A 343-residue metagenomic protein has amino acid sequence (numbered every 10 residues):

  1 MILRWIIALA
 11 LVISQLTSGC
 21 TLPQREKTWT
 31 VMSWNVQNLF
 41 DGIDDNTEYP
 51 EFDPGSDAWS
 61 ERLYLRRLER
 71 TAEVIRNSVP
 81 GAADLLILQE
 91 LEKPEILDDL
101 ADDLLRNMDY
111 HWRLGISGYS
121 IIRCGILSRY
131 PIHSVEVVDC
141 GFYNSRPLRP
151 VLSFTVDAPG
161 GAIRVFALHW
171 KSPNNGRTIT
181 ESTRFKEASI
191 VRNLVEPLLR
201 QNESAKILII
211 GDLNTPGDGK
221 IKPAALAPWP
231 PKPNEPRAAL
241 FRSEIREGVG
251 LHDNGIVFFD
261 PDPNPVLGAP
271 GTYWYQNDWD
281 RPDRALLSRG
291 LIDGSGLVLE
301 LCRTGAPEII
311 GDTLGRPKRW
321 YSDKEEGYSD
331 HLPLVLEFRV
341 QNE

Functional and structural regions predicted by a protein language model:
I6-Q15: Bacterial N-terminal signal peptides
T17-D103, N107, G118-Y119, Y321-S322 (+2 more regions): N-terminal, active-site-proximal structural segment of metallo-dependent hydrolase catalytic domains
T21-L22, P197-L208, T215-E343: Metal-dependent phosphoester-hydrolase catalytic domains
V31-V36, T71-L97, V165, V191-A224 (+3 more regions): Active-site beta-strand/loop signature of hydrolases that rely on acidic residues for catalysis
V36, L85, L91-K171: Structured beta-strand-rich core segments of catalytic domains in phosphoester-bond hydrolases
D41-G42, E95-D98, I122-R123, V135 (+3 more regions): Extracytoplasmic/secreted cell-surface and envelope-processing proteins
D45-T47, A158-F166, W170-S189, D218-G219: Metal-dependent phosphoester/phosphodiester hydrolase catalytic core
R67-T71, K93-I96, L100, R123 (+4 more regions): Stable alpha-helical elements in mature extracytoplasmic
